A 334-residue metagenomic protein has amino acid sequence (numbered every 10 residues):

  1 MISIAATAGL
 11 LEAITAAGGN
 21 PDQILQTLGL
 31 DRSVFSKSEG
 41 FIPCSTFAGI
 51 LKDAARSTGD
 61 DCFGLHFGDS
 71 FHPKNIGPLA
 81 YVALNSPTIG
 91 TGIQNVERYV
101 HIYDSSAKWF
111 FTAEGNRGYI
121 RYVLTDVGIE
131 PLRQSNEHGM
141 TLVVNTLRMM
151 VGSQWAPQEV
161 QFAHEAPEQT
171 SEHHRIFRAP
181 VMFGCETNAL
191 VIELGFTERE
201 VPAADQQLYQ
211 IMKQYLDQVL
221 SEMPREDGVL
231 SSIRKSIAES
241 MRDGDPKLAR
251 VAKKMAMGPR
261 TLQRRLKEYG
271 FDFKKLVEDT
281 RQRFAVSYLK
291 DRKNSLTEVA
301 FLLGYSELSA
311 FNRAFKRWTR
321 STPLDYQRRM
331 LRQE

Functional and structural regions predicted by a protein language model:
M1-N116, I120: N-terminal low-complexity or simple alpha-helical regulatory segments that function as activation/interaction modules
T27-D31, A163, K254, L302: Short acidic/histidine-centered micro-motifs embedded in hydrophobic/aromatic stretches that mark compact functional
L51, M140-V143, L216: Hydrophobic alpha-helical core bundles mediating ligand binding, dimerization, or RNAP-core interactions
G77-A83, T125-I129, T197-E198, Q218-V219: Short hinge/gating elements
G92, G139-L142, L208: Internal, well-ordered alpha-helical segments in soluble enzyme and binding-protein domains
K108, T112-E198: DNA-contacting interfaces and partner/effector-binding or oligomerization modules in DNA-centric proteins
P167, E172-E334: Extended mid-to-C-terminal alpha-helical interaction segments
